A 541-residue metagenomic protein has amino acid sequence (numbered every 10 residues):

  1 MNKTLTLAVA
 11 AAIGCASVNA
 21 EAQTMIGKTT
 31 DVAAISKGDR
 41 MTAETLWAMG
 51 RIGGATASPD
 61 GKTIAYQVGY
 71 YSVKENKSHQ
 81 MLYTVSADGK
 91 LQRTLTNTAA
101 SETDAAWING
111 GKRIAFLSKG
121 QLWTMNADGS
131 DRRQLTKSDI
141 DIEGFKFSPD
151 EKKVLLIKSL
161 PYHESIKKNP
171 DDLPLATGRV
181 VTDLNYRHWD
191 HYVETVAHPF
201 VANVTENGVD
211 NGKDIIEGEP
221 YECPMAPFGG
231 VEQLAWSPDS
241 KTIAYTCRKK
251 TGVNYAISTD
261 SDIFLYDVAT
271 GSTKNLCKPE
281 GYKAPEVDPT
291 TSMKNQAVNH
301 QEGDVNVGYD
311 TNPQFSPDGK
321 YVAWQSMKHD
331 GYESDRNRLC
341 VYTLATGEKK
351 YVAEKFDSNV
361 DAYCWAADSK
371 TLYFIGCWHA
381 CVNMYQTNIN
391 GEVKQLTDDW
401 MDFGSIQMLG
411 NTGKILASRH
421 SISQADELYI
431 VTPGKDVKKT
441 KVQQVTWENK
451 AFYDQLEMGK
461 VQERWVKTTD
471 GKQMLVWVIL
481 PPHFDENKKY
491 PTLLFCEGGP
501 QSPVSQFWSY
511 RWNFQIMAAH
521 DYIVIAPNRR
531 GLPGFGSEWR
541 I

Functional and structural regions predicted by a protein language model:
M1-I26: Bacterial Sec-dependent N-terminal signal peptides
T24-T29, A33, H79-Q80, L156-G218 (+6 more regions): Predominantly five- to eight-bladed beta-propeller fold
E44-Q80: Beta-strand-rich domains and repeat architectures in extracellular enzymes and scaffolds, especially beta-propellers
M49-I64, A99-A115, R132, D139-V154 (+15 more regions): Conserved beta-propeller blade repeats
S86-K90, N126-S130, V204-G208, D267-G271 (+3 more regions): Short loop/turn segments that connect beta-strands within beta-propeller blades
G404-I541: Serine-hydrolase catalytic core recognition
